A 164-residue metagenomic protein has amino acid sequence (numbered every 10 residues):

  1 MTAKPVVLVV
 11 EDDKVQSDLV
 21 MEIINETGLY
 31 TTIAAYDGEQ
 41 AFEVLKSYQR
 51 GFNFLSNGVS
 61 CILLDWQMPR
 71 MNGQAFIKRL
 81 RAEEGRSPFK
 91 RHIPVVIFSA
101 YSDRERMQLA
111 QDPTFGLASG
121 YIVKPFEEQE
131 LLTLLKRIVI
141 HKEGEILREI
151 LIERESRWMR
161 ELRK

Functional and structural regions predicted by a protein language model:
A3-V15, V20-I24, I62: Conserved acidic segment of CheY-like receiver
D12, A34-R50, G73: Helix N-cap/capping motif at the beta->alpha junctions
K14-Q40: Two-component/phosphorelay signaling modules centered on CheY-like receiver
S47, Q74-R91: Short amphipathic alpha-helix used as the core "switch/output" element in two-component signaling
Q49-L63: Active-site beta3 strand of CheY-like receiver
L64-D65, N72, S99: Active-site residues of response regulator receiver
A75, R91-I93, S102-V123, Q129 (+1 more regions): Alpha4 helix (beta4-alpha4-beta5 surface) of REC/receiver domains from two-component response regulators
K136, I140-K164: CheY-like receiver
